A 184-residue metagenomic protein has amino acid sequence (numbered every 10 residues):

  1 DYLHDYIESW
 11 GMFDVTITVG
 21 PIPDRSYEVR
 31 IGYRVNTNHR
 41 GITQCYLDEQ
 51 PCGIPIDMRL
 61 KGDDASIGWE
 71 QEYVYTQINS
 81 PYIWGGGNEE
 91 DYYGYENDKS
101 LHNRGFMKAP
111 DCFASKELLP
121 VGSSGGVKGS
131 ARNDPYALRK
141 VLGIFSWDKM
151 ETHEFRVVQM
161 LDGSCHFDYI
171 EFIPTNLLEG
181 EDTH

Functional and structural regions predicted by a protein language model:
D1-H184: Extracytoplasmic
